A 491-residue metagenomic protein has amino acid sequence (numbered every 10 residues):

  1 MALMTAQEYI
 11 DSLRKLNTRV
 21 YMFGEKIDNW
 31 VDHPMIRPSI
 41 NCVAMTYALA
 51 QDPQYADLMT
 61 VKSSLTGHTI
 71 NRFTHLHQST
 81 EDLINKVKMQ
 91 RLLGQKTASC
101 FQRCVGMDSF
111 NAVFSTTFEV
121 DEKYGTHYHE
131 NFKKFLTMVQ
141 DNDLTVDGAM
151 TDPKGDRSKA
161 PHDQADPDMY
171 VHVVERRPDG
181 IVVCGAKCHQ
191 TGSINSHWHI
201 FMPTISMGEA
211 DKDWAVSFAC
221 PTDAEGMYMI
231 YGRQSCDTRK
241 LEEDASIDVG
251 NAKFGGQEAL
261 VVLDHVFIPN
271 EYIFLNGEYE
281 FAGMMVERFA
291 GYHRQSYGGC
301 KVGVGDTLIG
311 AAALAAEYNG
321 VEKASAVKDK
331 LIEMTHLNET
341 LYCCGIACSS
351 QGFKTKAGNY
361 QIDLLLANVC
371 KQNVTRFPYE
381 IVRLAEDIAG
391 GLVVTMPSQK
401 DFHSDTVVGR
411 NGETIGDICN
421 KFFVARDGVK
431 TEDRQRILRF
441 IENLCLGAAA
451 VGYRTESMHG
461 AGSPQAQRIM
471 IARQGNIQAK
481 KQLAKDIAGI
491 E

Functional and structural regions predicted by a protein language model:
M1-L49: N-terminal-proximal low-complexity accessory segments that begin disordered and transition into the first
D28-L92, K356, E456-H459: N-terminal low-complexity or amphipathic/hydrophobic leaders
R37, N41, T137-Q140, V182 (+5 more regions): Generic structural signal for well-ordered, non-transmembrane alpha-helical segments in soluble/cytosolic regions
V61-W198, T204-F218, D223-Y228: Glycine-rich flavin
G148, P153-C300, A472-I490: FAD-binding core of flavoproteins
S296-K354: Extended amphipathic alpha-helical segments enriched in small hydrophobics
K328-I332, Q361-N368: Short, charged, amphipathic alpha-helical segments
L365-E491: Alpha-helix capping/hinge segments and adjacent helical runs
